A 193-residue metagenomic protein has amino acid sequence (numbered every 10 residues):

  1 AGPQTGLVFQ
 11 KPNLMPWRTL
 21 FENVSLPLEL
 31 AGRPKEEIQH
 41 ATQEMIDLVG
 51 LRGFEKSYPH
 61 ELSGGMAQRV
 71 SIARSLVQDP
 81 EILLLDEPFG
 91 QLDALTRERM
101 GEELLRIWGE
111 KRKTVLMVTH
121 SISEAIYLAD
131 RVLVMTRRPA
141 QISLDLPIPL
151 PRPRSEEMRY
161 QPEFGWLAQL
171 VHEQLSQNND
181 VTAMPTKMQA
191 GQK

Functional and structural regions predicted by a protein language model:
A1, F21, D47, E55-Y58: Signature (C-motif/LSGGQ) region and adjacent switch/coupling loops of ABC-type ATPase nucleotide-binding domains
Q10-M15, S121: Catalytic "switch" loops of ABC-type ATPases
R18-S25: Short coil-to-helix segment of the ABC ATPase nucleotide-binding domain corresponding to the Q-loop/switch region
S25, E29, E36-F54, R106: Conserved ABC ATPase "signature" region
S57-H60, Q78: Conserved signature/switch motifs of ABC ATPase nucleotide-binding domains
L83-D86: Catalytic Walker B motif of ABC-type/P-loop ATPase nucleotide-binding domains
R97-K111: Helical segment within the ABC ATPase nucleotide-binding domain
